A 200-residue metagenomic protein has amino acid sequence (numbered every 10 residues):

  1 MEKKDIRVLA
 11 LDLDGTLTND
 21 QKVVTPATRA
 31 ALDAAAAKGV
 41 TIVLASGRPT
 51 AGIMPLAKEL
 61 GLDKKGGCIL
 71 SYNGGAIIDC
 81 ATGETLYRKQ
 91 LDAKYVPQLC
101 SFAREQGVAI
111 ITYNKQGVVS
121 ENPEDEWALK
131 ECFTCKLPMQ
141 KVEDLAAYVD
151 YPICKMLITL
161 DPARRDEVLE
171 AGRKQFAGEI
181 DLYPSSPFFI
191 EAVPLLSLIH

Functional and structural regions predicted by a protein language model:
E2-K3, L60-D63, Y148-D150: Solvent-exposed alpha-helices and their adjacent loops that cap or buttress functional pockets in soluble metabolic
E2-V8, T25-P26, V193-I199: Mg2+-dependent phosphoryl-transfer enzymes with acidic/Ser/Thr/Gly-rich catalytic loops
R7-D20: Asp-based phosphoryl-transfer active-site loop
T16, A45-S46, H200: Ser/Thr-glycine-rich phosphate-binding loops at phosphate-binding pockets of nucleotides, nucleotide cofactors
D20, L44-A45, L160, P194: Small/polar loops that bind or transfer phosphate-bearing groups
P26-W127: Active-site phosphate-binding/coordination module
F102, Q106-I199: Conserved acidic, metal-coordinating active-site core of Asp-based, Mg2+-dependent phosphoryl-transfer enzymes
